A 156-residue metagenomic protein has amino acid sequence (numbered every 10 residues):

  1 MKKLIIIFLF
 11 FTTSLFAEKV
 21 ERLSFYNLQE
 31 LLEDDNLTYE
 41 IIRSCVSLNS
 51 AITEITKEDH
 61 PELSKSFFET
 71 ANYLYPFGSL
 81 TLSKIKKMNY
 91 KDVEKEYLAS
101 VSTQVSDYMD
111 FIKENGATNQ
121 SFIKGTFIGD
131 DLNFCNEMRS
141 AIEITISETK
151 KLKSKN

Functional and structural regions predicted by a protein language model:
K3-S14: Sec-dependent N-terminal signal peptides
I6, D34-D35, K124: Residues embedded in well-ordered secondary-structure elements
L9, L37-T38, F127: Residues at the start of alpha-helices and the adjacent loop-to-helix junctions
F10, A17-E18, E40: N-terminal Sec-dependent export signals
T13, I41-I42, D131: Generic detector of short, well-ordered, non-transmembrane alpha-helical segments enriched in hydrophobic residues
E18-Y26: Cleaved targeting-peptide boundary
L31-M88: Short N-proximal segments of mature Sec-exported proteins
Y75-N156: Compact alpha-helical subdomains of small soluble proteins
